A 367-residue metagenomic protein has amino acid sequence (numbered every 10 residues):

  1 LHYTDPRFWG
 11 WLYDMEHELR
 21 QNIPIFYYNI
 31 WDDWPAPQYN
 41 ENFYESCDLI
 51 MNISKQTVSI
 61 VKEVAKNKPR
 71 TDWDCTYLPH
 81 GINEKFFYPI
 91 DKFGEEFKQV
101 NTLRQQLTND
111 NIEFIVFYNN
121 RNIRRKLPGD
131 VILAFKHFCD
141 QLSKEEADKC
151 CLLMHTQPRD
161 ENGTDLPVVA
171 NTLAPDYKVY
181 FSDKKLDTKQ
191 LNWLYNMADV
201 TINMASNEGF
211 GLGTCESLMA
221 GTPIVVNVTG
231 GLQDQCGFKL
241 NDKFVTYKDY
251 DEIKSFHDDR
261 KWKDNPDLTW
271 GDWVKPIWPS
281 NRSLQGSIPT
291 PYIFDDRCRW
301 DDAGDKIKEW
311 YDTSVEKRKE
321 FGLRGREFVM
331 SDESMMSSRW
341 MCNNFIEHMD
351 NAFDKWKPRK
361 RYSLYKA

Functional and structural regions predicted by a protein language model:
E18, G163-K189, D242: Nucleotide-activated donor-binding/catalytic signature segment of Leloir-type glycosyltransferases, i.e., the conserved
P37-Y39, K62-E63, I82-Q105: Acidic anion/phosphate-binding donor-loop and adjacent secondary structure in glycosyltransferase catalytic cores
Q56, G81: Carbohydrate-associated surface elements
G94-Q99, D160, D176-A198, G230: Conserved active-site histidine-acidic residue motif and adjacent donor-binding/catalytic loop of glycosyltransferases
N109-K126, I132-F135, L152: Conserved donor-binding/catalytic core segment of Leloir-type glycosyltransferases
S206: Aromatic "clamp/platform" in nucleotide-sugar-dependent glycosyltransferases that forms part of the donor/acceptor
P223-V226, K243-T246: Short hydrophobic beta-strand element within catalytic cores of glycosyltransferases and related nucleotide-activated
E252-A367: C-terminal amphipathic helix plus adjacent low-complexity, charged tail appended to glycosyltransferase catalytic
